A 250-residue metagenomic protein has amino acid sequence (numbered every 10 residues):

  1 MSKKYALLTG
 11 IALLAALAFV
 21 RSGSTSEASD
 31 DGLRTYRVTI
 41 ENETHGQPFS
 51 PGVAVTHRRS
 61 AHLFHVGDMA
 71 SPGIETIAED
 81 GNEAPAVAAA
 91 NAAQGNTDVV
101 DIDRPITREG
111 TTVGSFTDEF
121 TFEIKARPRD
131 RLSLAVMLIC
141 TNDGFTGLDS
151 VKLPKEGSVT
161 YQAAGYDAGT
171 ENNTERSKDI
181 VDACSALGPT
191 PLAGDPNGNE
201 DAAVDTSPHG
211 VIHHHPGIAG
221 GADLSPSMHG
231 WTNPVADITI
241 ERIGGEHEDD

Functional and structural regions predicted by a protein language model:
M1-T9: Bacterial N-terminal signal peptides that target proteins for export
G10-A18: Bacterial N-terminal signal peptides
A12, G23-S26: Cleavable N-terminal signal peptides
S26-A61, M69-S71, P216-D250: A long-range scaffold signal marking pre-active-site subdomains of enzyme folds
S29-T35, E43-G165: Structured domain cores in non-transmembrane regions
T111-E248: Mature, soluble, non-transmembrane domains
